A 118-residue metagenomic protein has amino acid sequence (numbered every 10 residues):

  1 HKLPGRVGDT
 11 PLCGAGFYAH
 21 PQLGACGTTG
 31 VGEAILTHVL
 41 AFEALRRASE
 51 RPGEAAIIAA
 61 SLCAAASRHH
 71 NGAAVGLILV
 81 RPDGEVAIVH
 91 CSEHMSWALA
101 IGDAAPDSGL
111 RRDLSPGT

Functional and structural regions predicted by a protein language model:
H1-T118: N-terminal nucleophile
